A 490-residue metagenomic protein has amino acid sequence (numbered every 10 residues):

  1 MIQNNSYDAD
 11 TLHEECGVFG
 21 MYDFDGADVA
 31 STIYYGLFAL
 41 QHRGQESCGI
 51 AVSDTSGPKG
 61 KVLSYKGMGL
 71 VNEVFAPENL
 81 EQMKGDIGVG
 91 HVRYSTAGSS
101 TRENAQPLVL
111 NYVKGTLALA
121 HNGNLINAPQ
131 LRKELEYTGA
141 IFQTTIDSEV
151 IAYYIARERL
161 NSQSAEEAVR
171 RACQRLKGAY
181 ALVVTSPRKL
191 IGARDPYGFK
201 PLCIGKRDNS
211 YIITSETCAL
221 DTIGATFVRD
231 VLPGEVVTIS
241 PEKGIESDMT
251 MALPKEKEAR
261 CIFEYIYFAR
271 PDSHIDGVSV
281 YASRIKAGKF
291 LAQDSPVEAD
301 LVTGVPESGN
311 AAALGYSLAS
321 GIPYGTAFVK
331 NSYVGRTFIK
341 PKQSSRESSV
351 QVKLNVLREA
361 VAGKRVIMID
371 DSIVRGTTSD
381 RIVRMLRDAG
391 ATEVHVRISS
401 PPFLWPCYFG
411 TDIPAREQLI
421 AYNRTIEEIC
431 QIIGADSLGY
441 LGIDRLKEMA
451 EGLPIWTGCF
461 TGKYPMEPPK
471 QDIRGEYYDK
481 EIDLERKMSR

Functional and structural regions predicted by a protein language model:
M1-P233, T238-A299, V305, E393: Conserved short alpha-helical segments that host acidic/polar catalytic motifs at enzyme active sites
T96-A97, N127, I191, F199-K200 (+7 more regions): Flexible loop/turn segments at secondary-structure boundaries
A140, N161-S162, P296-D300, L318-G325 (+2 more regions): Secondary-structure transition/capping motifs at alpha-helix termini and the adjoining loop/turn into the next element
T144, E149-A152, Y324-G335, I432-A450: A conserved beta-strand->alpha-helix junction
C173, R188-K189, G224-T226, D230 (+1 more regions): PRPP-dependent phosphoribosyltransferase catalytic core
V302, G309-Y316, S320, Y324 (+1 more regions): Extended, hydrophobic alpha-helical segments in both membrane/secreted and soluble proteins
G321-V366, G376-T377, L404-D412: Short, glycine/charge-rich flexible loops or terminal/linker lids adjacent to PRPP-binding catalytic cores
N355-I369, I373, I398, R474-E481: Mobile, glycine- and charge-enriched loop segments and immediately flanking short secondary-structure elements within
